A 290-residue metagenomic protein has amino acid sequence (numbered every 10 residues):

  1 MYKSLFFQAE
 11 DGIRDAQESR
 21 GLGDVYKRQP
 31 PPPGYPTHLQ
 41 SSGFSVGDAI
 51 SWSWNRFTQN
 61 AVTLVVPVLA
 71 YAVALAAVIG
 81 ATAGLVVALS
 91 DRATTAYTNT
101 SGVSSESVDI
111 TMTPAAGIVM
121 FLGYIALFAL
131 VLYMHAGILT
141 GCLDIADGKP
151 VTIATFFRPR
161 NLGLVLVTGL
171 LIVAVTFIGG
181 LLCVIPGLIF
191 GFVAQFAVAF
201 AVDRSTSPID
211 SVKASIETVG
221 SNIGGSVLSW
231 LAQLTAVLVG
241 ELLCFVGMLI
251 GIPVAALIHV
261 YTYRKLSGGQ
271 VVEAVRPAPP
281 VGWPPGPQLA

Functional and structural regions predicted by a protein language model:
M1-Y26: Single conserved hydrophobic/aromatic residue that forms the stacking wall/gate of nucleotide- or nucleobase-binding
F6, D11, D15, L39-S42 (+6 more regions): Alpha-helix initiation/capping motif
I13, V25-Y26, V73, A146 (+3 more regions): Hydrophobic aliphatic residue packing
S19-R20, D24-S42, V272-A290: Intrinsically disordered, low-complexity Pro/Gly-rich regions
G34-L143, G169: Short, small/hydrophobic-residue-rich motifs at membrane-helix boundaries and re-entrant hairpins of integral membrane
G34-T37, T113-K149, V173-D210, V237 (+1 more regions): Selective recognition of hydrophobic, aromatic-rich stretches within alpha-helical transmembrane segments of polytopic
G43, G47-A74, P150-G179, V193-E241: Interfacial aromatic "cap" segments that immediately flank transmembrane helices in multipass membrane proteins
S101-I110, F200-L228, L257-P284: Alpha-helical transmembrane segments and their immediate juxtamembrane interface regions
